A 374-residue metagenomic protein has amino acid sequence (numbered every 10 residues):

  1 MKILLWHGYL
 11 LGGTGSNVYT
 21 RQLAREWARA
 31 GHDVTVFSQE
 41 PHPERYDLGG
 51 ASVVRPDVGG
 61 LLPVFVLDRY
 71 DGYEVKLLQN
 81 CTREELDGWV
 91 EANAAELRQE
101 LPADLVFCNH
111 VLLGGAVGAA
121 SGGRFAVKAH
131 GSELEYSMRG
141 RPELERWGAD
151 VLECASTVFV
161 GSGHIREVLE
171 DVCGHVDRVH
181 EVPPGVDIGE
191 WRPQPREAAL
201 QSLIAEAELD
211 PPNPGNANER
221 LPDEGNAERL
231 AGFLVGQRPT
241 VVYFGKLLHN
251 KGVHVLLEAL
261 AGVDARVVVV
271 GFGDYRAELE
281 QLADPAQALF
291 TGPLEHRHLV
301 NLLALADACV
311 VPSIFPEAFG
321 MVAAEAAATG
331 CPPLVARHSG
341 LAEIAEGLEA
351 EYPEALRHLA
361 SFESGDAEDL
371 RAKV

Functional and structural regions predicted by a protein language model:
M1-D57, E258-A261: N-terminal subdomain of nucleotide-sugar transferases
V18, P239, Y243-G262, D274-A277: A conserved mid-protein helix/loop that constitutes part of the nucleotide-sugar donor-binding site
V36-E100: A conserved catalytic-core segment of Leloir-type glycosyltransferases
E40, H164, G185: Carbohydrate-associated surface elements
S156, A304-A318: Acidic donor-binding loop of glycosyltransferase active sites
I204-N213, A342-V374: Change "using UDP/GDP/dTDP sugars" to "using nucleotide sugars
R238, V269, A277-N301: Nucleotide-activated donor-binding/catalytic signature segment of Leloir-type glycosyltransferases, i.e., the conserved
P332-V335, G340-A342, E346: Short hydrophobic beta-strand element within catalytic cores of glycosyltransferases and related nucleotide-activated
